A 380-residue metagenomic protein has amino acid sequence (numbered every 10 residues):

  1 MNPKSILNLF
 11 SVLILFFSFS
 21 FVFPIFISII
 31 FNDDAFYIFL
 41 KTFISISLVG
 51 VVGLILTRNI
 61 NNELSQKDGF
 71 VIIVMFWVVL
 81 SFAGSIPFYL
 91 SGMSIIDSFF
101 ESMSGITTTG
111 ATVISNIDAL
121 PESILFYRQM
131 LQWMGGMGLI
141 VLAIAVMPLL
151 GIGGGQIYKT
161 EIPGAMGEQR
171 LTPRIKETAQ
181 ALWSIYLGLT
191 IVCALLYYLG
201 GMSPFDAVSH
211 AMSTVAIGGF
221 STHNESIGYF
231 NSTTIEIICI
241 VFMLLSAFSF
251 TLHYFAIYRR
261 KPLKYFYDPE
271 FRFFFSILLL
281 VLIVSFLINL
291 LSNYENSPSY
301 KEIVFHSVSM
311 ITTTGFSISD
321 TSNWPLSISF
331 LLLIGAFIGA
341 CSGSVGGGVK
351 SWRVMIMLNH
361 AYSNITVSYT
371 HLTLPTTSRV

Functional and structural regions predicted by a protein language model:
M1-L372, T377-R379: Membrane-proximal intracellular helices of multi-pass ion channels
